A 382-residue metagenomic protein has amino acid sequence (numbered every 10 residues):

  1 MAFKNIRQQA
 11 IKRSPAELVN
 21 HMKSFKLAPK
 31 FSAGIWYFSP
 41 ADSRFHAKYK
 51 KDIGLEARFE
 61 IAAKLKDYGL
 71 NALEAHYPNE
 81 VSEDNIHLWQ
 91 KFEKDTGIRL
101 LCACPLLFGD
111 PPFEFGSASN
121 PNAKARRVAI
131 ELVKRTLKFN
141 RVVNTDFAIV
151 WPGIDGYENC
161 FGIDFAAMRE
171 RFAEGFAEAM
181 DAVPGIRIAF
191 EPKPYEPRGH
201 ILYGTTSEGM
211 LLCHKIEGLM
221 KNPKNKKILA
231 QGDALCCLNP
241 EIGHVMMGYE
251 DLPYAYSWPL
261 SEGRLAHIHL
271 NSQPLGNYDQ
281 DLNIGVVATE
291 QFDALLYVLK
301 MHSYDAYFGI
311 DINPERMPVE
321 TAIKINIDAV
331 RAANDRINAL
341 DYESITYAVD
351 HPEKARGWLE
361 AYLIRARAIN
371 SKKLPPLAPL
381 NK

Functional and structural regions predicted by a protein language model:
M1-K64, K138, E170, E174-E178 (+3 more regions): Histidine-acidic metal/acid-base catalytic patches
A28-F38, E80-F108: Glycine-rich, aromatic-flanked loop segments that form ligand/cofactor-binding clefts across common enzyme folds
Y37-E56, E114-E131, G162-A167: Active-site mouth loops of central-metabolism enzymes
D52-D95: Basic, amphipathic N-terminal segments that precede the first structured/catalytic domain
P78-K91, D95, S119-K138, A166-R171: Glycine-rich anion/phosphate-binding loops
E83-D84, G109-R127, P152-A166, N283 (+1 more regions): Surface-exposed, active-site-proximal loop segments in enzymatic domains
L101-F115, A148-E158, P194-Y195, I201: Substrate-binding cleft and catalytic face of glycoside hydrolase catalytic domains, especially the flexible beta-alpha
T136-G162, G185-Y195: Active-site groove signature of glycoside hydrolases
